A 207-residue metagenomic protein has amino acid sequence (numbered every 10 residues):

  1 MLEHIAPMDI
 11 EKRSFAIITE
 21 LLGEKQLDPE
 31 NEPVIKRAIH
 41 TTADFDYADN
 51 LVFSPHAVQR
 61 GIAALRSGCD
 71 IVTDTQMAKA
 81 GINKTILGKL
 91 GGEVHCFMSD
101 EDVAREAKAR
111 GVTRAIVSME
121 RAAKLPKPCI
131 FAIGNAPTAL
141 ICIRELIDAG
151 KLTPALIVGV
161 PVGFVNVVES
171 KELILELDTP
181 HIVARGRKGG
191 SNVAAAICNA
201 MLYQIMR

Functional and structural regions predicted by a protein language model:
M1-P29: Charged, compositionally biased N-terminal leader segments and the immediate start of the first structured element
Q26-H40: N-terminal glycine-rich anion-binding loops that anchor highly charged ligand groups
T41-A48, A104-E106, L156: Short, basic, glycine/proline-bearing loop/turn elements
D49-A64: A short, well-structured juxtamembrane/interface segment
D74, I157-G159, I197: Buried hydrophobic positions in well-ordered alpha/beta secondary-structure cores of metabolic enzymes
T75-I147, P154-A155, G163: Conserved mixed alpha/beta catalytic, RNA-binding, or beta-rich assembly cores of soluble enzyme, regulatory
V165-R207: C-terminal functional extensions of proteins
